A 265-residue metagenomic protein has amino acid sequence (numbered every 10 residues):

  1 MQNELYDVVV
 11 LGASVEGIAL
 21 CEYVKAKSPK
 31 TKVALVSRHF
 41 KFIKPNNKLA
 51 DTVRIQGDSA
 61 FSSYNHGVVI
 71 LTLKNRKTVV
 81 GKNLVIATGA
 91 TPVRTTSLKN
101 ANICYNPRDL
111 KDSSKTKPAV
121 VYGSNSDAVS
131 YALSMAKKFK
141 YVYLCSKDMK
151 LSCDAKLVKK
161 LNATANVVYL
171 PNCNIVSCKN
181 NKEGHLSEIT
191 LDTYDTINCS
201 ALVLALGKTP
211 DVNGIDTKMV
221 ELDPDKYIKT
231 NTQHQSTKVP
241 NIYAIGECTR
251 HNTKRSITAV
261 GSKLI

Functional and structural regions predicted by a protein language model:
Q2-R54, G123-D154, L222-D223: Beta1-alpha1 glycine-rich phosphate/pyrophosphate-binding loop at the start of Rossmann-like nucleotide-binding domains
L5, Q56-G57, K115-P118, N172 (+1 more regions): Phosphate-coordination loops involved in phosphoryl transfer and adenosine-cofactor binding
L20-Y23, V129-Y131, I245-I265: A conserved FAD-binding loop/helix module that cradles the flavin
I43, R94-T95, V129-S130, S152 (+2 more regions): Glycine/Thr-rich phosphate-binding loops of Rossmann-like dinucleotide-binding domains
N47-L73, T78-G81, I86-T88, K137-T232: A Rossmann-like FAD-binding core segment of flavoenzymes
G81, A87-G89, R94, Y122 (+3 more regions): Short, well-ordered coil/turn residues at beta-beta hairpins and beta-strand->alpha-helix junctions within
T88-A132, A136, I228-T232: Glycine-rich dinucleotide-binding loop and its adjacent helix/turn
K99-K115, L206-R255: FAD-site-proximal beta/loop scaffold in flavoenzymes
